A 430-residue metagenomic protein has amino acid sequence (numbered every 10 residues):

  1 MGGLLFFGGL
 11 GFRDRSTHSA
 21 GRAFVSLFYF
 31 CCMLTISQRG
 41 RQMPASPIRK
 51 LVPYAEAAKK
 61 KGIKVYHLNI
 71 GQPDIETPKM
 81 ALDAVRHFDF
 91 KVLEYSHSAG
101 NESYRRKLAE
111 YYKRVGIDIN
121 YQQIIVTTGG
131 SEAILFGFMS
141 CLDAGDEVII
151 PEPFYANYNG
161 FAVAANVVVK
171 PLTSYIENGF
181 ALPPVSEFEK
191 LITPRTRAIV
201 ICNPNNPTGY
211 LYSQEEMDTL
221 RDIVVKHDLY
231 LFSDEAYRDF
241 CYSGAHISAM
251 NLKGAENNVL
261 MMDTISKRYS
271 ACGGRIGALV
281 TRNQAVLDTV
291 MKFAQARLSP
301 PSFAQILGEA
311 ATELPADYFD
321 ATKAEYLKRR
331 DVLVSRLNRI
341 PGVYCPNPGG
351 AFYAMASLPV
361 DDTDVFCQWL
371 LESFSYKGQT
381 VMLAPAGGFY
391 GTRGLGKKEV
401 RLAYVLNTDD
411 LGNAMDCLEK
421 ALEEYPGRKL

Functional and structural regions predicted by a protein language model:
M1-G9, A23-C32: Hydrophobic alpha-helical signal peptides and transmembrane signal-/tail-anchor segments that drive secretory-pathway
G21-F24, R41: Intrinsic disorder/low-complexity segments
Y29-I36, G40, P44-S46, L51-K64 (+3 more regions): PLP-dependent class I/II
L68, K91-Y95, K107-E110, R114-V115: Glycine-rich loop-to-alpha-helix module at the N-terminal edge of alpha/beta enzyme cores
Y95-S96, D320: Short, surface-exposed loop/turn segments at secondary-structure junctions
A99-G100: Short beta-strand to alpha-helix junction loop
Y104-A109, Q122: Conserved AMP-binding/adenylate-forming core of the ANL superfamily
